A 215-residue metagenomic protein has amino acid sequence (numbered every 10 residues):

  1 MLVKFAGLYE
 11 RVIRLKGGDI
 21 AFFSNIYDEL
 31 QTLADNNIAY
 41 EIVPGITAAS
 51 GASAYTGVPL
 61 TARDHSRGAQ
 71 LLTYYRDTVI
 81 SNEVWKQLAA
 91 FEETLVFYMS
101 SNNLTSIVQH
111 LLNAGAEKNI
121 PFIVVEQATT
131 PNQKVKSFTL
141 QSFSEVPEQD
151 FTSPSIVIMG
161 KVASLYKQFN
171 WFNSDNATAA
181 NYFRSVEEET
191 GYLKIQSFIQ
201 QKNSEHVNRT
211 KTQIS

Functional and structural regions predicted by a protein language model:
K4-Y75: Short glycine-cluster motifs
G7-I13, N25, E29-Q31, G68 (+1 more regions): A contiguous loop/helix-start segment that scaffolds small-molecule binding in enzyme catalytic cores
